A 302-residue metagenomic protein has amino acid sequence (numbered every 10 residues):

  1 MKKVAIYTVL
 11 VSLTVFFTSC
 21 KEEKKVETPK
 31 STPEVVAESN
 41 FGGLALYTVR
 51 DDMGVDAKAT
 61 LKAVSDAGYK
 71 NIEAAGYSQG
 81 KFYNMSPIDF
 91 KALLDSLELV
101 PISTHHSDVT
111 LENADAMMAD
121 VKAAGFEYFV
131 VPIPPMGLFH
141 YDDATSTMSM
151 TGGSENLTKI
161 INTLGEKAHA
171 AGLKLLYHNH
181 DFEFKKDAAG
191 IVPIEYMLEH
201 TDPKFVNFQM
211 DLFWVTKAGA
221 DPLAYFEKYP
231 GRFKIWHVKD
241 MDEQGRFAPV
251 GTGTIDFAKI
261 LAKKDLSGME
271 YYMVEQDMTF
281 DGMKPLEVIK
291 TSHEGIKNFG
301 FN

Functional and structural regions predicted by a protein language model:
K3, C20-T48, M53-A67, L198-M210 (+1 more regions): Histidine-acidic metal/acid-base catalytic patches
V4-T8, C20-Y128, P135, E294 (+1 more regions): N-terminal pre-domain/capping segments
T8-F16: Bacterial N-terminal signal peptides
T48-R50, G76-S78, S107-T110, P135-G137 (+4 more regions): Active-site-proximal loop/turn and secondary-structure-junction residues that shape catalytic pockets, frequently
D56-A59, N84-F90, E112-M117, I161 (+4 more regions): Alpha-helical scaffolding within the catalytic cores of extracellular/periplasmic polymer-degrading hydrolases
E73, S103-H105, V130, L176 (+3 more regions): Conserved beta-strand positions in the central sheet of alpha/beta enzyme cores
L99, F126-E127, L173, L266-E270: A short helix->loop->beta-strand "cap" motif at the edges of active sites that frequently abuts
L111-N207, L286: Active-site acidic/histidine proton-transfer and metal-coordination neighborhood in alpha/beta enzyme cores
